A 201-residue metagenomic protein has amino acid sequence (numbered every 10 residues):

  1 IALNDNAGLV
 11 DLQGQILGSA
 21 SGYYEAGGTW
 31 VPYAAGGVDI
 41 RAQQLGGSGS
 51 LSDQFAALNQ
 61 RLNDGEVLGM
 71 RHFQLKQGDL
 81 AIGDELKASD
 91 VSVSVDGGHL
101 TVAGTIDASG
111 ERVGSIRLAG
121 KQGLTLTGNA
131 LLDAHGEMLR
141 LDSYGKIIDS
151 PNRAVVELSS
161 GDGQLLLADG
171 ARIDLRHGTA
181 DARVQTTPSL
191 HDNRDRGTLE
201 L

Functional and structural regions predicted by a protein language model:
I1-L201: Extracellular and secretory-pathway beta-repeat/beta-biased strand scaffolds
